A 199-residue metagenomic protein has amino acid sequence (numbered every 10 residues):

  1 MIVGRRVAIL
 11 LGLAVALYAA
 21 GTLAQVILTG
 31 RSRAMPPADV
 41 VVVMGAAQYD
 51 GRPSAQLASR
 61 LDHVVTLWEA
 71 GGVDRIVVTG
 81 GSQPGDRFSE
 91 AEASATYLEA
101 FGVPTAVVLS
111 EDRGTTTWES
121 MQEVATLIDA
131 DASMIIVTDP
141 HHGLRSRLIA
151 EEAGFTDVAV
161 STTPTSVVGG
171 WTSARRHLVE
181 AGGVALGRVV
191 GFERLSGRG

Functional and structural regions predicted by a protein language model:
M1-D39, G199: N-terminal membrane-anchoring alpha-helices
V7-A8, D62, V190: Small/flexible residues
G12-L13, L67, G187, L195: Enrichment for repetitive, rod-forming helical segments
L23-H177: A structural signal for short, hydrophobic/glycine-enriched beta-strand patches
G170-G197: A transmembrane-helix-recognition feature enriched in membrane-embedded lipid enzymes and envelope glyco-/phospholipid
